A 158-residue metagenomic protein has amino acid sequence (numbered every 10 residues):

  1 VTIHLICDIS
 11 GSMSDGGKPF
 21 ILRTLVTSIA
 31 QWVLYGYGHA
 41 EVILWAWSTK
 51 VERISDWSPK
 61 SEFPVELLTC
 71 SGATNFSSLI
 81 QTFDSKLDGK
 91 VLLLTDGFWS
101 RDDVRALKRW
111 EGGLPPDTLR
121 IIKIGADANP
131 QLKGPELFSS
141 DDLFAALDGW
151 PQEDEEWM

Functional and structural regions predicted by a protein language model:
V1-S58, L79, L87-L94, A126: Von Willebrand factor
G16-K18, D102-R105: Conserved ATPase-coupling elements of RecA-like P-loop NTPase cores
I29-W32, L107-P116: Catalytic-core regions built around general acid/base machinery
H39, D88-G89, P116, L132-E136: Short, well-ordered alpha-helix to beta-strand connector turns
I43-W45, F83, G113-P115: Secondary-structure boundary/capping motif
L44, L119-I121, P135-L137: Conserved beta-strand scaffold positions in the cores of enzyme catalytic domains, especially in NTP/NDP-utilizing
K50-L92, F98-V104, R120-P130: Von Willebrand factor
D127-M158: C-terminal helix of von Willebrand factor
